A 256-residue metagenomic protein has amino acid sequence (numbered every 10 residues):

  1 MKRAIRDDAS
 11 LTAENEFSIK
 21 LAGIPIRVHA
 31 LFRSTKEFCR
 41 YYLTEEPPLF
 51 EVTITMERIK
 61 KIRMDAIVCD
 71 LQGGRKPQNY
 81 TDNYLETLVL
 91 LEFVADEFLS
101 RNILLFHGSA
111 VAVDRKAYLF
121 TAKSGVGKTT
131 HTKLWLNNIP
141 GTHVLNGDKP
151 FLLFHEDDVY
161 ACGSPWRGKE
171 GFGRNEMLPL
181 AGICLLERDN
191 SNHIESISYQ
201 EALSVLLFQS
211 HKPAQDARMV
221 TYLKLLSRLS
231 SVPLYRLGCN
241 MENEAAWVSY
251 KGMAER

Functional and structural regions predicted by a protein language model:
M1-S124, L134-L145, F151-R256: A noncatalytic interaction/capping subdomain that flanks phosphate/NTP-handling catalytic cores
K128: Conserved lysine of the Walker
H131: Hydrophobic positions on the alpha1 helix immediately C-terminal to the Walker A/P-loop
